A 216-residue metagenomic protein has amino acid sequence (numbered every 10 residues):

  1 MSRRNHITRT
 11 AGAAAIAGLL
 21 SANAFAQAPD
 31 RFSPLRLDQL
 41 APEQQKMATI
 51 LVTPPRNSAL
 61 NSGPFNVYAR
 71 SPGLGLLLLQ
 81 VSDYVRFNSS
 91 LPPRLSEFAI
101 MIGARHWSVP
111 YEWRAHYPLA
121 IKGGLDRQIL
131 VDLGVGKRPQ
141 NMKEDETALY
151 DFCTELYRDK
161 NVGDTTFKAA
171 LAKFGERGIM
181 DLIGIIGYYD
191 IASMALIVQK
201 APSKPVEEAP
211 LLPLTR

Functional and structural regions predicted by a protein language model:
M1-G12: Bacterial N-terminal signal peptides that target proteins for export
S2, F25-R216: Hydrophobic alpha-helical segments
S21-N23: N-terminal signal peptide c-region/cleavage motif recognized by signal peptidases
